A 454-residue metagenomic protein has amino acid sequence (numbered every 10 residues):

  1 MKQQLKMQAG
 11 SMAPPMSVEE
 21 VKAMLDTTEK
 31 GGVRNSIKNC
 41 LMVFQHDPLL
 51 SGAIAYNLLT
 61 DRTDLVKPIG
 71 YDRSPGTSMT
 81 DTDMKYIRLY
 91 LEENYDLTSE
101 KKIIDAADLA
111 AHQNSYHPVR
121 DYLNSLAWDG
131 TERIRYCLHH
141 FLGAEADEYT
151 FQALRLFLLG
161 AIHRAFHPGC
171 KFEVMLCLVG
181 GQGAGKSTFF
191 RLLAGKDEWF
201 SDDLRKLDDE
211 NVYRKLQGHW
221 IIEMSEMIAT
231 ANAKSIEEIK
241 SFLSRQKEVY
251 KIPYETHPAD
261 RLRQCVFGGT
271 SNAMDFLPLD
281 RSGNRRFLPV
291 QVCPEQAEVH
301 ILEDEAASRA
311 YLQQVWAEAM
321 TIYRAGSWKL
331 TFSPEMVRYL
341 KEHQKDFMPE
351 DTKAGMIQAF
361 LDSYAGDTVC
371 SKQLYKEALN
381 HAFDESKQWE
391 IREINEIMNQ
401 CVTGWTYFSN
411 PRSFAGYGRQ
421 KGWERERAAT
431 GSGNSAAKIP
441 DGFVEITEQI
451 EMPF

Functional and structural regions predicted by a protein language model:
M1-R133, E148, Q152, D384-E385 (+4 more regions): N-terminal nucleic-acid engagement/recognition segments and initiation subdomains in replication, restriction
P48-L49, A53-L58, D64-L65, G70 (+10 more regions): Residue-level preference for alpha-helix termini and adjacent loops
E92-H117, K171-V174, E198-D202, D208-L243 (+1 more regions): Feature primarily recognizes SF3-like P-loop helicase cores of small DNA viruses
A107-Q217, I221: P-loop NTPase catalytic core of nucleic-acid-dependent motor ATPases
